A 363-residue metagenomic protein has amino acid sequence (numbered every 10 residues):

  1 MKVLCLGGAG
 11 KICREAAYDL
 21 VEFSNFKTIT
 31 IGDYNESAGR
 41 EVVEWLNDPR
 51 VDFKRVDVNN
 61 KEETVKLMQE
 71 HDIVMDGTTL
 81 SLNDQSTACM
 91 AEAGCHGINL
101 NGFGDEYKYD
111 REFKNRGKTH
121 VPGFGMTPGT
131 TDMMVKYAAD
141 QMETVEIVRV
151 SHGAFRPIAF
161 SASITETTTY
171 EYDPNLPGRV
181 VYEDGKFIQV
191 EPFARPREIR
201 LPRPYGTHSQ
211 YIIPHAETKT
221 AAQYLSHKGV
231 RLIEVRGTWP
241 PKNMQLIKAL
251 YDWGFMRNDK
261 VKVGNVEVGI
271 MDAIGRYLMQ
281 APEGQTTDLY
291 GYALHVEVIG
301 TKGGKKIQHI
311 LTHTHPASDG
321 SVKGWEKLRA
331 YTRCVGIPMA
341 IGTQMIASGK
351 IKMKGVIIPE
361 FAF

Functional and structural regions predicted by a protein language model:
C5-D19: N-terminal Rossmann NAD(P)H-binding glycine-rich loop of SDR-like oxidoreductase domains
G10, N35-S37: Helix N-cap at the beta1-alpha1 junction of Rossmann-like dinucleotide-binding domains, i.e., the first residues
L46-N60: Rossmann-fold cofactor-recognition segment
D57-E70: Conserved Rossmann-fold cofactor-binding substructure of NAD(P)-dependent oxidoreductases
M68, D72-G77, G97-N99: N-terminal Rossmann-like NAD(P) cofactor-binding module of classical short-chain dehydrogenase/reductase
C89-Y107: ADP-ribose/adenylate-binding Rossmann-like module
N101-H120: Rossmann-fold NAD(P)-binding glycine/threonine-rich loop
Q141-F363: C-terminal catalytic/substrate-binding lobe primarily of soluble NAD(P)-dependent oxidoreductases
